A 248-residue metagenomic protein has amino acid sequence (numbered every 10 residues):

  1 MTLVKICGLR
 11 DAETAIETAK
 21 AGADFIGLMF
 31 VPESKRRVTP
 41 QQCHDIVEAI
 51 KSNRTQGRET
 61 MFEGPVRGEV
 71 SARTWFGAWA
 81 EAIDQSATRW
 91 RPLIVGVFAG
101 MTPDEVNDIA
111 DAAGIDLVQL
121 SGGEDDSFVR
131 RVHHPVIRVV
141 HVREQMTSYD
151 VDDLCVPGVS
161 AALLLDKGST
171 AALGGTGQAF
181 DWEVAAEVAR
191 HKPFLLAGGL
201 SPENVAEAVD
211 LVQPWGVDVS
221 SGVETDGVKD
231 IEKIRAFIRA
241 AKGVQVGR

Functional and structural regions predicted by a protein language model:
M1-R248: Conserved N-terminal beta1-alpha1 strand-loop-helix module at the mouth
